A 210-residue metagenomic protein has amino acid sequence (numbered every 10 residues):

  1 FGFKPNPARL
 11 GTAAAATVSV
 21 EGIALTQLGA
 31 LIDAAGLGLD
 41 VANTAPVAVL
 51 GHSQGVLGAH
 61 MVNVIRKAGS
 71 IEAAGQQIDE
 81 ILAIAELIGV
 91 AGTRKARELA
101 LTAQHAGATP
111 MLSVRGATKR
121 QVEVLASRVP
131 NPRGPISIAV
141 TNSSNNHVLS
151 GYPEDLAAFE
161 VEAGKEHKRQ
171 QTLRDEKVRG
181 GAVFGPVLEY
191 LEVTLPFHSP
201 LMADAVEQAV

Functional and structural regions predicted by a protein language model:
F1, P5-G11, A48-H52, G58 (+1 more regions): Acyl-group transfer acyltransferase/transacylase scaffold of fatty acid/polyketide systems
F1-V124: FabD-like malonyl-/acyl-CoA
